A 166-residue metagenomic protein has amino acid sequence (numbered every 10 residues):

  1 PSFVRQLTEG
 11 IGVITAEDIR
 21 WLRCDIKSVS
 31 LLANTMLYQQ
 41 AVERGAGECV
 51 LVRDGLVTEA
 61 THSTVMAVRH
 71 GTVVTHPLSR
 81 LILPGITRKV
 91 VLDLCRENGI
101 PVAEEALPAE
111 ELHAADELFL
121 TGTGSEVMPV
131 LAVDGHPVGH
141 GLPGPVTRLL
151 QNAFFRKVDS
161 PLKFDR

Functional and structural regions predicted by a protein language model:
P1-R166: Helix-start/capping segments and mature chain N-termini
